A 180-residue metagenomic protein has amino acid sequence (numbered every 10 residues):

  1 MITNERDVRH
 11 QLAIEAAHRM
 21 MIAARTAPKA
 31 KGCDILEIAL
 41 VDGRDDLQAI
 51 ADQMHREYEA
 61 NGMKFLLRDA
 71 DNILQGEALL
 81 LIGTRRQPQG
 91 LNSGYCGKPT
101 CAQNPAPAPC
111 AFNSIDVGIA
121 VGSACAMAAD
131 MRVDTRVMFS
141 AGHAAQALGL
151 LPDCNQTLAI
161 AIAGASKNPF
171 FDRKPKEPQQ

Functional and structural regions predicted by a protein language model:
M1-Q180: Acidic, surface-exposed loops and disordered segments
